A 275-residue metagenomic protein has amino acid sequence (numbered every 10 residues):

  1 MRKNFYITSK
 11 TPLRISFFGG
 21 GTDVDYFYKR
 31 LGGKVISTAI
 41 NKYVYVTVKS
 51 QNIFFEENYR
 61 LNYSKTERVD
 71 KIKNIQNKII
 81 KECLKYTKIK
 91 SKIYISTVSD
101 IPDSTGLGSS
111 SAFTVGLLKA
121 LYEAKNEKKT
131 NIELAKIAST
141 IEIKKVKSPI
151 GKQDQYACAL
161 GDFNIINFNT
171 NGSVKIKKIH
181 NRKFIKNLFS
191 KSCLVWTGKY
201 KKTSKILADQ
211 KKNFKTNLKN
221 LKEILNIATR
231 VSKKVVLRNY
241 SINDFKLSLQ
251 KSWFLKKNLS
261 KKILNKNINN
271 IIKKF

Functional and structural regions predicted by a protein language model:
M1-F18, T22-Y26, V35-S37, Y43-I89 (+3 more regions): C-terminal nucleotide
Y28-R30, G108, P149-I150: Short glycine/proline-enriched turns and hinge-like loops at secondary-structure junctions
I72-N74, T105-S109: Short, conserved acidic/polar surface loops in the N-terminal third of protein domains
S91-I93: Short helix-loop-beta connector
I95-S104: N-terminal pre-triad scaffold of radical SAM enzymes
L107-K129: DPxDG-like acidic metal-binding loop motif
I132-L134: Short, charged, amphipathic alpha-helices and their helix-cap/turn boundaries
